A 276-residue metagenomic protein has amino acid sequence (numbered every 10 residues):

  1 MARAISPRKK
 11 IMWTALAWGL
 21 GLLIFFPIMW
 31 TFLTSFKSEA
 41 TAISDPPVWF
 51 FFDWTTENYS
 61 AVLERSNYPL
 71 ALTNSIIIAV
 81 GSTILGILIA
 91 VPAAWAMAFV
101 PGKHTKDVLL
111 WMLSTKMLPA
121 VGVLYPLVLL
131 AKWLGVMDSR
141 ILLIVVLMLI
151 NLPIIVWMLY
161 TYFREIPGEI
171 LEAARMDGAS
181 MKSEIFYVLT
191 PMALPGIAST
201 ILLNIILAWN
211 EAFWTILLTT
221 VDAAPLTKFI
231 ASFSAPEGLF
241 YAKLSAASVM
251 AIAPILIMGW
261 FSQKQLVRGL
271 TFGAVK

Functional and structural regions predicted by a protein language model:
A4-I5, K9-K276: A structural signal for multi-pass alpha-helical bundles of membrane permease subunits that mediate small-molecule
